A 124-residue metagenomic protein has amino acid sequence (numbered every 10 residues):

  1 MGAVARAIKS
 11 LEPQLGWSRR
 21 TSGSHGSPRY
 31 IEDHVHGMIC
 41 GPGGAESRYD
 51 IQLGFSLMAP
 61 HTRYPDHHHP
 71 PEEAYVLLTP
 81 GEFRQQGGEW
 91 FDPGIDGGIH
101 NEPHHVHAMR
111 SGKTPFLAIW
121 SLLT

Functional and structural regions predicted by a protein language model:
M1-Y49: A short, N-terminal "cap"/entry segment at the start of jelly-roll beta-barrel domains of the cupin/DSBH fold
V35-P42, I51-H69, P103-H104: Conserved short histidine dyad/triad with adjacent acidic residue
M38-C40, G54-S56, Y75, R84 (+2 more regions): Residues in well-ordered beta-strands of folded domains
S47-R48, L53, F91: Short hydrophobic/aromatic segments of transmembrane alpha-helices and their interfaces
M58-P60, P65-I95: A short beta-strand-loop-beta hairpin characteristic of the jelly-roll/cupin
P70, H104-T124: Ligand-binding loop in jelly-roll beta-barrel domains
